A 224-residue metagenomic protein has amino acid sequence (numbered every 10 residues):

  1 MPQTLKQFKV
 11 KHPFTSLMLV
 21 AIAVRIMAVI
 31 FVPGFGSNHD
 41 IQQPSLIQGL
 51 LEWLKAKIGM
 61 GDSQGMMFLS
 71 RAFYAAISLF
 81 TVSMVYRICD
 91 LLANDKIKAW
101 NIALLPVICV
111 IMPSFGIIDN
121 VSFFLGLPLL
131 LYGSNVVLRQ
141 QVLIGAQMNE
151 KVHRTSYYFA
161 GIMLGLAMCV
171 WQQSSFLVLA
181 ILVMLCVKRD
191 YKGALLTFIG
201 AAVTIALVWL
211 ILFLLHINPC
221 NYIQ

Functional and structural regions predicted by a protein language model:
M1-F8: Short, Lys/Arg-rich, polar N-terminal cytosolic tail immediately upstream of the first transmembrane signal-anchor
L5, L177-A206, L210, L214: Perimembrane helix-loop-helix junctions
V10-N38, I111, A202-H216: Transmembrane signal-anchor helices characteristic of membrane glycosylation enzymes that use polyprenol
I26-I30, S45, M66-Y74, S78 (+3 more regions): Aromatic- and kink-enriched transmembrane "portal" helix at the membrane-lumen/periplasm boundary that abuts
D40-A76: Short hydrophobic/aromatic helix or loop-helix immediately within or flanking a transmembrane segment in polytopic
A72-A93, L129-Y132: Transmembrane-helix motifs of polytopic, lipid-linked glycan transferases
A93, L125, L130-Y157, A167: Membrane-interface transmembrane helices that cradle and orient dolichyl/undecaprenyl
T155-W171, L179-M184: Membrane-interface alpha helices of multi-pass inner-membrane proteins
